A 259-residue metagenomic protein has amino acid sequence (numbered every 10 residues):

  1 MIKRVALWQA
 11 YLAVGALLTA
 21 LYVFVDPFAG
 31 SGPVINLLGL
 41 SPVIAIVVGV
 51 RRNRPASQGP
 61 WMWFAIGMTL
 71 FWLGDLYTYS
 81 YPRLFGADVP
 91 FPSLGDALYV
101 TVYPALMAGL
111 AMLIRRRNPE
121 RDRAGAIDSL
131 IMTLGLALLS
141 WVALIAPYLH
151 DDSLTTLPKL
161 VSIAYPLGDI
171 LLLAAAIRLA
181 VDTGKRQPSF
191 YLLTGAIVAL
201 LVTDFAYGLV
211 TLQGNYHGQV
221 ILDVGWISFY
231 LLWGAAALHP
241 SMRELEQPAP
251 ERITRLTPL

Functional and structural regions predicted by a protein language model:
M1-L259: Polytopic alpha-helical membrane-helix bundles and their juxtamembrane interface segments in multi-pass membrane
